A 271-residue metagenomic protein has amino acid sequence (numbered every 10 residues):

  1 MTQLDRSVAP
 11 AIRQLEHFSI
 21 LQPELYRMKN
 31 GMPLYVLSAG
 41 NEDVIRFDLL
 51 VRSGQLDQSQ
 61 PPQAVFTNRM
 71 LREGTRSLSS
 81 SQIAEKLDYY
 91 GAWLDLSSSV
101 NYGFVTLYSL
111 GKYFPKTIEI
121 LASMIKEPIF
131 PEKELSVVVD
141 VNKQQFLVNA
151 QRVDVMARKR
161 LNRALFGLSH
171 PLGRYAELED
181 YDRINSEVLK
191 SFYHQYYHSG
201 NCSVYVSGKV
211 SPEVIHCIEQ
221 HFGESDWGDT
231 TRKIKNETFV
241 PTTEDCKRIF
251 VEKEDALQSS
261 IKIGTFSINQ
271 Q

Functional and structural regions predicted by a protein language model:
M1-E85, K190-Q271: His/Glu-rich zincin catalytic helix
M1-V8, R27, Q82-K233: Charge-rich, well-structured scaffold segments of protease-associated domains
